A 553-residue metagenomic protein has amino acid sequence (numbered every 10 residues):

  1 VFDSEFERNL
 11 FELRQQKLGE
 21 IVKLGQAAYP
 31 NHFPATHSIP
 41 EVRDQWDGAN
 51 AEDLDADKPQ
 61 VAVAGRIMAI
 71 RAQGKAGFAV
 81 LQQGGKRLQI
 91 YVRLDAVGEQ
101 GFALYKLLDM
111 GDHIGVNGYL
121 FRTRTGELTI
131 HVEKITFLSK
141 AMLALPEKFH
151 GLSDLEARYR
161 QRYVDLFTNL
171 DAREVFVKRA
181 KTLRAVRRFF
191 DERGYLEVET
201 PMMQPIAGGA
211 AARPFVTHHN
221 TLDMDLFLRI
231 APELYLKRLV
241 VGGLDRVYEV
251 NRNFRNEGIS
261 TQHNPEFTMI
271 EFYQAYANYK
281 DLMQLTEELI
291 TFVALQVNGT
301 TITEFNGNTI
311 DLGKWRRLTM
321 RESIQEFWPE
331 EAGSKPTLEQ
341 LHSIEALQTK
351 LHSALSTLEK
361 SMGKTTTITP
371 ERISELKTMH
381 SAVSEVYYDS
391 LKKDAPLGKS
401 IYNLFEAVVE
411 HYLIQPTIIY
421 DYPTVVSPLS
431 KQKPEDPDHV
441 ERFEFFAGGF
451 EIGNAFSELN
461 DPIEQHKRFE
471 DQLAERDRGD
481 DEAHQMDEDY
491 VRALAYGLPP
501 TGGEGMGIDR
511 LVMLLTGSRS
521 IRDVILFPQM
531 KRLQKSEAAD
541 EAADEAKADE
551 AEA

Functional and structural regions predicted by a protein language model:
V1-A553: Class II aminoacyl-tRNA synthetase catalytic cores and aaRS-like
